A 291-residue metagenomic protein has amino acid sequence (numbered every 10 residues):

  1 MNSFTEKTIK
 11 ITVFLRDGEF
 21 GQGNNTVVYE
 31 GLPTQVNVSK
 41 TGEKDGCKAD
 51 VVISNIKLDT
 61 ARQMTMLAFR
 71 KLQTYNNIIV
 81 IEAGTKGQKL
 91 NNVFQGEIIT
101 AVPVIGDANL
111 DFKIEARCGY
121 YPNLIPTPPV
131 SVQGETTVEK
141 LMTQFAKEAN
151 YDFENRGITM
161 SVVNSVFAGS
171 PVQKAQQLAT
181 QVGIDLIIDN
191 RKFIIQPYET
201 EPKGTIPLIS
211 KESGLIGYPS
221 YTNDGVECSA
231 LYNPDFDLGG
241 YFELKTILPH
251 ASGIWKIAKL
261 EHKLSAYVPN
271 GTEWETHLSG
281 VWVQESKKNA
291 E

Functional and structural regions predicted by a protein language model:
M1-K113, A266-V268: Assembly/oligomerization scaffold segments
T12-R16, E30-L32, N37-T41, V52-S54 (+8 more regions): A structural detector for beta-sheet-dominated domains
E43-F69, Y198-E291: An acidic/polar, Gly/Ser/Thr-rich interaction patch typically located in mid-to-C-terminal regions of proteins
K89-N91, D107, I188, D237 (+1 more regions): A cross-taxa feature marking solvent-exposed loop/turn segments within ectodomains of secreted and single-pass membrane
F94, V138-L141, S170-A175: Stable alpha-helical elements in mature extracytoplasmic
V102-I105, N109-Y121, E148-D152, G157-P219: Short beta-strand-centered interaction patches in the first periplasmic/extracellular domains of large envelope
P126-G134, M160-S165: Second-shell loop/turn segments in exported
T137-D152: Glycine-rich, acidic and aromatic/proline-enriched surface loops and short helix-turn segments that act as binding
